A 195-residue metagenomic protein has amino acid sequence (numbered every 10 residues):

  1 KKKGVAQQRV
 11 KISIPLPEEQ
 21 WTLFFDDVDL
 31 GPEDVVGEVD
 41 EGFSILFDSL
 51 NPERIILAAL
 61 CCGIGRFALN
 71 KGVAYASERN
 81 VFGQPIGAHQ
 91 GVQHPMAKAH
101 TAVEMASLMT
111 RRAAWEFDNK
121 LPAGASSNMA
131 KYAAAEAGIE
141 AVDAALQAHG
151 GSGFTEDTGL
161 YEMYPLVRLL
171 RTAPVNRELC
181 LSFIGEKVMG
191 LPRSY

Functional and structural regions predicted by a protein language model:
K1-A74, Q84, L179-C180, E186-K187 (+1 more regions): FAD-binding core of flavoproteins
L46, G72, A113, A130 (+1 more regions): Short alpha-helical scaffolding segments that buttress acidic/His motifs in well-ordered protein cores
V73-G87, H100-A133, L146-F154: C-terminal helix-coil-helix/basic helical segment that borders enzyme active sites and/or dimer interfaces and provides
A137-A145: Hydrophobic alpha-helical segments of membrane proteins
H149-Y195: Glycine-rich phosphate/cofactor-binding loops in nucleotide/flavin-utilizing enzymes
